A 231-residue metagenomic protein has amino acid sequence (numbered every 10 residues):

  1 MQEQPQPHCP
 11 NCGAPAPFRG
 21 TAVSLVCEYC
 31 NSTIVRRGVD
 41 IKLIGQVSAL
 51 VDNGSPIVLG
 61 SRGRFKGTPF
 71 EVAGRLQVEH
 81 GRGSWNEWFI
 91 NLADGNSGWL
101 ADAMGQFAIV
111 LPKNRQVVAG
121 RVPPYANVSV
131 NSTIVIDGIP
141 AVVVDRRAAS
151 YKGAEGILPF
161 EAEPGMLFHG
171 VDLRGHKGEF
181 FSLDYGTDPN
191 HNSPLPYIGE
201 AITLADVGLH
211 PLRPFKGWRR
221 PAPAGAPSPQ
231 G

Functional and structural regions predicted by a protein language model:
M1-P69, R75-E87, N91-G231: Mixed-charge, low-complexity intrinsically disordered regions
